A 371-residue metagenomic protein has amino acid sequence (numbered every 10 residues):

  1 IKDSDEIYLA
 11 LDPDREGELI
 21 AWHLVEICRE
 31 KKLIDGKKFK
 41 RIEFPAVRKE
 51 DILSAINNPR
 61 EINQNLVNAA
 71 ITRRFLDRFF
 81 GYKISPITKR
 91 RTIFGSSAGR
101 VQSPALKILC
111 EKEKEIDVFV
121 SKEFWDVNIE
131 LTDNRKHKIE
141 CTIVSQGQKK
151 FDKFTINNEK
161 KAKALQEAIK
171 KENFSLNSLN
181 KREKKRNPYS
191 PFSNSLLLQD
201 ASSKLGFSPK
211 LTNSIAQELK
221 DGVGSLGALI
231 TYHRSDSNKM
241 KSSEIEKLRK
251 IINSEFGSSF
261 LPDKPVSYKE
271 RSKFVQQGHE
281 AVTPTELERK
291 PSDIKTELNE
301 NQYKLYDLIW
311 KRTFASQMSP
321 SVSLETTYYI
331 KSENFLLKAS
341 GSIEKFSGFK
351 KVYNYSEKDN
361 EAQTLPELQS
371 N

Functional and structural regions predicted by a protein language model:
I1-N371: Toprim catalytic domain recognition across nucleic-acid enzymes
